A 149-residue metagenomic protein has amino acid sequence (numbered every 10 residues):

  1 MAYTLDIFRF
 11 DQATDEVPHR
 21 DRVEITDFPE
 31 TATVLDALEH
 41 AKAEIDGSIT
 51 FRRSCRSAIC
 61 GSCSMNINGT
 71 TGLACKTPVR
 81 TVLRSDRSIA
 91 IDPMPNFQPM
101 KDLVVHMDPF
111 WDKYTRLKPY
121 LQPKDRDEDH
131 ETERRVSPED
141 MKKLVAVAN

Functional and structural regions predicted by a protein language model:
M1-A148: Signature of N-terminal electron-transfer/Fe-S-associated modules in redox systems
